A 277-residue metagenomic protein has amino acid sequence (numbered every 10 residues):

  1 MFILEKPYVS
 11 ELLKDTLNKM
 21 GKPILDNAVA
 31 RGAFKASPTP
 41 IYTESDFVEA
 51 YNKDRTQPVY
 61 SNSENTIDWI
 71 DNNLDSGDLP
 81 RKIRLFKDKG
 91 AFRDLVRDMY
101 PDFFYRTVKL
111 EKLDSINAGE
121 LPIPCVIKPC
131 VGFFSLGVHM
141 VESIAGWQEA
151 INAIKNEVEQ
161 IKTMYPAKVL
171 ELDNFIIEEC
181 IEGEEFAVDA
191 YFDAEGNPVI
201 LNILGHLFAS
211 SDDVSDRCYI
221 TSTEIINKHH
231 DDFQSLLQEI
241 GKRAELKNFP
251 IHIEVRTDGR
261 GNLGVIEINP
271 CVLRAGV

Functional and structural regions predicted by a protein language model:
M1-P38: Short, charged N-terminal beta->alpha structural module
A30-E120, F133: Conserved N-proximal alpha/beta basic substrate-recognition cap immediately N-terminal to, or forming the N-lobe
E64, C130, I176, C180-I181 (+4 more regions): Anionic group-transfer/hydrolysis microenvironments
V96, L121-V141, Q160-G183, V188 (+1 more regions): ATP-grasp fold ATP-binding core
D102-F104, I144-E182, E239-R243: Conserved ATP-binding module of the ATP-grasp superfamily
C125-K155, E185-A187, F208-I225, V277: Glycine-rich phosphate-binding loop of ATP-grasp-fold ATP-dependent ligases
E182, D189-R243, N269-V277: ATP-dependent carboxylate/phosphate-activation module, predominantly the ATP-grasp catalytic core and closely related
G241-A275: Conserved metal-phosphate-binding beta-hairpin within the catalytic cores of diverse ATP-dependent phosphoryl-transfer
